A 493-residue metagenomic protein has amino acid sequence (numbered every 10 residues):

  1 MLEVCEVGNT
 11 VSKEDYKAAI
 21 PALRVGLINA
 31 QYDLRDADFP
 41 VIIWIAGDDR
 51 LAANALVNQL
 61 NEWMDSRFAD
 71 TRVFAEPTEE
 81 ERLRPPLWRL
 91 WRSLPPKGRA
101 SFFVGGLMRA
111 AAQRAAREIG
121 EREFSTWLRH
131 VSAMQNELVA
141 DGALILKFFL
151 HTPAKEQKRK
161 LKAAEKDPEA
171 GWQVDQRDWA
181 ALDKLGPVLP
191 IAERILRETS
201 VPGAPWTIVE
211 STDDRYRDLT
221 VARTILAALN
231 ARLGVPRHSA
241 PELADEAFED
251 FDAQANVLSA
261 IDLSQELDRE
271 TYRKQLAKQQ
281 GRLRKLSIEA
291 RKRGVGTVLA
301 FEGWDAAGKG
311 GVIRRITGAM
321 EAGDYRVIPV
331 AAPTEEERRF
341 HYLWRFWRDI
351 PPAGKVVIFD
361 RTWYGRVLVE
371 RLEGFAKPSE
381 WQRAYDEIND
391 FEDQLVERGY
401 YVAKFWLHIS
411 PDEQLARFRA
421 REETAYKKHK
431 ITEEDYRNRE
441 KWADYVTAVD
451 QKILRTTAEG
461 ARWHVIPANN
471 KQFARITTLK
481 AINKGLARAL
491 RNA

Functional and structural regions predicted by a protein language model:
M1-A493: Glycine-rich phosphate-binding loop of ATP-dependent small-molecule kinases
